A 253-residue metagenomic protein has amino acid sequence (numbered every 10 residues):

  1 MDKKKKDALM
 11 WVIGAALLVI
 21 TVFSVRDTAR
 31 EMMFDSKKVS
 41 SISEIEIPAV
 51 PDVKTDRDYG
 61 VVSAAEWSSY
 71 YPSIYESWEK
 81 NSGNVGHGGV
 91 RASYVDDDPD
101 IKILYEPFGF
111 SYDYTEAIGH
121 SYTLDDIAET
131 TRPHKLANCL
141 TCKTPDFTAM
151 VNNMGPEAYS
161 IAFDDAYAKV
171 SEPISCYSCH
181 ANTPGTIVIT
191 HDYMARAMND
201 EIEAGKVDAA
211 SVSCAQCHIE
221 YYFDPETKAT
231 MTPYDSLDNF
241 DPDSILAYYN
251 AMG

Functional and structural regions predicted by a protein language model:
M1-D7: Short, Lys/Arg-rich N-terminal segment immediately upstream of the first membrane anchor
A8-D27: Hydrophobic membrane-insertion alpha-helices, especially the h-region of bacterial N-terminal signal peptides
A29-G109, M154-P173, S178, T183-G253: Primarily the internal scaffold of c-type cytochrome electron-transfer domains, especially repeated/multiheme c-type
D96, K102-A137, Y167-K169: Long, charge-dense tracts
E129-M150, G155: A cross-kingdom signal targeting lumenal/periplasmic-facing segments of multi-pass membrane and secretory-pathway
